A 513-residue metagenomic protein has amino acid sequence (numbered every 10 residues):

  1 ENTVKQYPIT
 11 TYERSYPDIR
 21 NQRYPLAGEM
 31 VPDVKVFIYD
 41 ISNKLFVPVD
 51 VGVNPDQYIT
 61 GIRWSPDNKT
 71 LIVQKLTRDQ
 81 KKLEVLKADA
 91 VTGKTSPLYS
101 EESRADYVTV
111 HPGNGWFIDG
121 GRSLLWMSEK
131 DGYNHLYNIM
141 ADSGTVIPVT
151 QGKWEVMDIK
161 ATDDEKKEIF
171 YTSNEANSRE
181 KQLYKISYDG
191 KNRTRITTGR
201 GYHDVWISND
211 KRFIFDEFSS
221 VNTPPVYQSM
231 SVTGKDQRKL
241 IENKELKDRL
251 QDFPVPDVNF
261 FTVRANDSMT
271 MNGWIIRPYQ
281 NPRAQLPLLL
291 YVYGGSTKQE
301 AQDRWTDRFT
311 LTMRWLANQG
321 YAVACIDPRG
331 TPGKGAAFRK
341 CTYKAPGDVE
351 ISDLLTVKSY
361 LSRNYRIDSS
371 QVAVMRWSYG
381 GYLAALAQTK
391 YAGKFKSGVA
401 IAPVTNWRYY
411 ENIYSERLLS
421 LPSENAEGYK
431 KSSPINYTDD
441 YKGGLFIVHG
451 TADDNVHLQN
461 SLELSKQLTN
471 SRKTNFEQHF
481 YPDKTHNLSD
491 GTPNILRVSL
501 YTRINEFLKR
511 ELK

Functional and structural regions predicted by a protein language model:
E1-D216, V221-P225, S229-M230: Beta-propeller folds
K5-Q6, N68, Q74, D204-K513: Serine-hydrolase catalytic core recognition
